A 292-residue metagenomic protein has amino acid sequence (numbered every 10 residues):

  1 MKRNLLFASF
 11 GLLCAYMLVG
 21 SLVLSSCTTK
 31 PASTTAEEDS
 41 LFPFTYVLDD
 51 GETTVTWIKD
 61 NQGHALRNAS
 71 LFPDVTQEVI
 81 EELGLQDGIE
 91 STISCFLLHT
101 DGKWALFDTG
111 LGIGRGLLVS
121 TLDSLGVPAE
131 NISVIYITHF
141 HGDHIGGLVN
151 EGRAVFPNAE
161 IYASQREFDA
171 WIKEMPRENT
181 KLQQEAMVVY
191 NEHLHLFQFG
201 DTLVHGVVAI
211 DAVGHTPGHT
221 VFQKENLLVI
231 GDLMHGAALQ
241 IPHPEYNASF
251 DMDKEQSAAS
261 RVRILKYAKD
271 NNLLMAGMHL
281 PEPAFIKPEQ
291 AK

Functional and structural regions predicted by a protein language model:
M1-C14: Bacterial N-terminal signal peptides that target proteins for export
L24-S26: C-terminal motif of bacterial Sec signal peptides marking the signal peptidase cleavage site
T28-E38: Bacterial Sec signal peptide processing site at the extreme N-terminus
T28-K30, P217, N226-K292: Cap/insert and terminal regions of metallo-dependent hydrolase folds
F44-S124, V221-M234: Conserved beta-strand hairpin/beta-sheet module of binuclear metal-dependent hydrolase folds, prominently
L66, G110-Y190: Active-site HxH/HxHxD metal-binding segment of metal-dependent hydrolases
F107-T109, S133-D143, Y162-S164, D211-G214 (+4 more regions): Active-site neighborhood of phospho(di)ester-bond hydrolases with catalytic His/Asp-centered motifs
N158-D211, Q256-N272: Metallo-beta-lactamase
